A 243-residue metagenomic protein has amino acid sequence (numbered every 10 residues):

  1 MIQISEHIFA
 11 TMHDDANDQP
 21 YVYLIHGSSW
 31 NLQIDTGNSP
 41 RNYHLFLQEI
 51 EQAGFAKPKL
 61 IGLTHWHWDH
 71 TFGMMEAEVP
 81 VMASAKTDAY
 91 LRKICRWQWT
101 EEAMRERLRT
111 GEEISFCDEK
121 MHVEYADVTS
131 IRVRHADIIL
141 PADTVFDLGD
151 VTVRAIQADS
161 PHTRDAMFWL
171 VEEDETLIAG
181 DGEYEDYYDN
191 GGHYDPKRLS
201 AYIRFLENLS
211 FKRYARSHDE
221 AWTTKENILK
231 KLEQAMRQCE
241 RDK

Functional and structural regions predicted by a protein language model:
I2-Q48, M167-D181: Conserved beta-strand hairpin/beta-sheet module of binuclear metal-dependent hydrolase folds, prominently
M12-D14, A85, D159, H218: Residues at the C-termini of beta-strands that transition into short coil/loop
N31, N38-P40, V145, T152-E226: Metallo-beta-lactamase
R41-T87, E207-R213: Active-site metal-binding motif and surrounding structural segment of the metallo-beta-lactamase
A85-Y90, E183, R237-E240: Short, acidic/turn-prone active-site loops that include or flank metal/cofactor- and phosphate-binding residues
R92-I156: Metallo-beta-lactamase
E112-Y125, T144, S200-K243: Accessory terminal helices/loops
